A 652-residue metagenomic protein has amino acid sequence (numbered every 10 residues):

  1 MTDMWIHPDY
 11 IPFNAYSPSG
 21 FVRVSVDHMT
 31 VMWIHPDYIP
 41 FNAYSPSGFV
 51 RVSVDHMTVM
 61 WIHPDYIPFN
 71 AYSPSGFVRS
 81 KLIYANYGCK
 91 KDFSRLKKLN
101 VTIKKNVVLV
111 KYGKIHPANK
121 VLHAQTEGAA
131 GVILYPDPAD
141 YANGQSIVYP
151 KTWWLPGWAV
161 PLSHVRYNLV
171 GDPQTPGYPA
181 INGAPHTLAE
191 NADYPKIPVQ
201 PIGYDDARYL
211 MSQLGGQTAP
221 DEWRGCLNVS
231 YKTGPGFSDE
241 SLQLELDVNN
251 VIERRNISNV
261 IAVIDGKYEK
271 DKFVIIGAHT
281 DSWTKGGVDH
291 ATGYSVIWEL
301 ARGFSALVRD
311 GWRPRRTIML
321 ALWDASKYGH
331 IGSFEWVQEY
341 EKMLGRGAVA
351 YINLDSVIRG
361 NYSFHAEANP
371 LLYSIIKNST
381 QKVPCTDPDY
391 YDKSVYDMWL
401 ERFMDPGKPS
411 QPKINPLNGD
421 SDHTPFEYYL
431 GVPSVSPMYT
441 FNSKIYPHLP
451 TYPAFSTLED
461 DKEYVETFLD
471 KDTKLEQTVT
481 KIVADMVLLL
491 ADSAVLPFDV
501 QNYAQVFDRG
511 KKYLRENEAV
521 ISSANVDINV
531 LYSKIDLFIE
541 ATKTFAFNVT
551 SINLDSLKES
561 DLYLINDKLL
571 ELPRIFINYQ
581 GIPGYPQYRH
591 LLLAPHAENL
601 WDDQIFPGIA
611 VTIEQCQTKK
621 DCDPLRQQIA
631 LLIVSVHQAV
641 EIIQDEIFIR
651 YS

Functional and structural regions predicted by a protein language model:
T2-G266, N378-P388: Structured lumen-facing ectodomains of secretory-pathway proteins
S73, V107-I115, N119-V121, A192-Q200 (+7 more regions): Second-shell loop/turn segments in exported
L82-A85, V107-K111, G131-Y135, P198-I202 (+9 more regions): Structural recognition of the beta-strand scaffold that forms the well-ordered cores of secreted hydrolase catalytic
C89-K90, G113-H116, P138-A142, D206 (+6 more regions): Solvent-exposed loop/turn segments at secondary-structure junctions within structured extracellular/periplasmic domains
S94-K97, N119-H123, Y141-V148, S212-Q213 (+8 more regions): Short, solvent-exposed loop/turn and secondary-structure capping segments
A159-T218, E269, A325-E466, D472-E476 (+3 more regions): Metal-dependent peptidase/peptidase-like ectodomains
V260, I276-H330, F334-E335, V483-M486: Alpha-helical metal-binding/catalytic segments enriched in His/Glu/Asp
L562-S652: C-terminal amphipathic alpha-helical interaction region
